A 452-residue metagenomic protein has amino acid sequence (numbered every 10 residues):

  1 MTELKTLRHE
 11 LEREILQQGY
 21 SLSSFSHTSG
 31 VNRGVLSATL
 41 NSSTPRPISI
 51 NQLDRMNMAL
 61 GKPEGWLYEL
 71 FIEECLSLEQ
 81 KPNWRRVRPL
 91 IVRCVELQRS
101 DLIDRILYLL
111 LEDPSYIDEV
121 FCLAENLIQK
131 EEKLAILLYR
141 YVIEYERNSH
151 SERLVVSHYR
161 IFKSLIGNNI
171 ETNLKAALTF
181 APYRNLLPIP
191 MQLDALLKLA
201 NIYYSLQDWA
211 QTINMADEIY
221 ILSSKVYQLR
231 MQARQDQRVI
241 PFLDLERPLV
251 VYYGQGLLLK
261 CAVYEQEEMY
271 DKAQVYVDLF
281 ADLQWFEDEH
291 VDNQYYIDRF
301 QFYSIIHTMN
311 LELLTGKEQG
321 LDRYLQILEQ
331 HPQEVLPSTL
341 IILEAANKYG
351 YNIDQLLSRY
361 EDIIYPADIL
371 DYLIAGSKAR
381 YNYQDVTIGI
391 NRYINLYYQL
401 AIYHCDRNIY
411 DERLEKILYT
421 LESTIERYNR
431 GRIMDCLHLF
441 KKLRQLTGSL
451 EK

Functional and structural regions predicted by a protein language model:
M1-L174, Y410, K416, E422-S423 (+2 more regions): Flexible inter-repeat linkers and adjacent short helices within tandem amphipathic alpha-helical repeat scaffolds
V31, S43-T44, E74-E79, V95 (+10 more regions): Solenoid-like repeat scaffolds
R85, P89, D118-N126, R153-F162 (+7 more regions): "A position-specific structural signal for the A-helix of alpha-solenoid helical repeats
V92-I103, L127-R140, L165-T179, W209-R238 (+4 more regions): Helix-turn-helix repeat elements of alpha-solenoid scaffolds
E112-E246, V250, A262, Q266 (+2 more regions): Mid-protein regulatory/catalytic core that forms ligand/cofactor-binding pockets and protein-protein interaction
K163-L174, Y204-Q211, I240-A262, Q301-Q319 (+2 more regions): Alpha-helical linker/edge segments of TPR/alpha-solenoid repeat scaffolds and analogous pre-/post-domain helices
Y253-Q384, I394: Alpha-helical scaffold segments of alpha-solenoid architecture
I374-T447: C-terminal structured domain segments
